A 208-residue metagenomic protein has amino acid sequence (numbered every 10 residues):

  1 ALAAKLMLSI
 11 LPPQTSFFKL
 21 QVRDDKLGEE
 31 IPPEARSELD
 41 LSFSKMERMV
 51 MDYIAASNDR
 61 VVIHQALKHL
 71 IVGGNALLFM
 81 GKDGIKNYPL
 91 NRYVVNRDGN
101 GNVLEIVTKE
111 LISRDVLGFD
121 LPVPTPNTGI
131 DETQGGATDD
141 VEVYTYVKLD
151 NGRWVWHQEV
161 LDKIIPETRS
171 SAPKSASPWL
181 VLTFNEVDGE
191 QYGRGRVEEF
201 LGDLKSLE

Functional and structural regions predicted by a protein language model:
A1-Q134: Extended, helix-rich architectural segments
V72-G73, F79-E208: Structured, contiguous alpha/beta core segments that scaffold functional sites
